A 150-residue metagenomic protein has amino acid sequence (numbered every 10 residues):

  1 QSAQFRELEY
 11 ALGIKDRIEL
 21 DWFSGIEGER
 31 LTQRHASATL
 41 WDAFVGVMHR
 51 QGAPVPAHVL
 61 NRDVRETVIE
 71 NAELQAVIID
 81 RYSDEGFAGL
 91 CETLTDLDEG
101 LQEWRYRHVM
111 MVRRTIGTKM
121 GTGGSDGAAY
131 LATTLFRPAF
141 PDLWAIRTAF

Functional and structural regions predicted by a protein language model:
S2-F150: C-terminal accessory extensions/subdomains outside the catalytic/core fold
